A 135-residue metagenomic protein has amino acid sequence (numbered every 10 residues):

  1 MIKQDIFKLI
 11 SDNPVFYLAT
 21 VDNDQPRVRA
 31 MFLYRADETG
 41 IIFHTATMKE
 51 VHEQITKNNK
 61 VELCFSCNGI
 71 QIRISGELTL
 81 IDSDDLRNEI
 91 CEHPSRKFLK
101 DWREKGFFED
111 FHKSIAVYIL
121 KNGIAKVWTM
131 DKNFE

Functional and structural regions predicted by a protein language model:
M1-Q4, T45: Charged, amphipathic alpha-helical segments
K8-N23, V61-C64: A short, Trp-centered hydrophobic/proline-enriched beta-strand micro-motif
Y17, G40-I42, R73, K126: General beta-strand recognition
R29-F32: Conserved beta-strand in the GNAT
Y34-I70: A short mixed-secondary-structure module that forms the rim of ligand-binding clefts
R73-E135: Charged, gly/pro-rich active-site loop segments
